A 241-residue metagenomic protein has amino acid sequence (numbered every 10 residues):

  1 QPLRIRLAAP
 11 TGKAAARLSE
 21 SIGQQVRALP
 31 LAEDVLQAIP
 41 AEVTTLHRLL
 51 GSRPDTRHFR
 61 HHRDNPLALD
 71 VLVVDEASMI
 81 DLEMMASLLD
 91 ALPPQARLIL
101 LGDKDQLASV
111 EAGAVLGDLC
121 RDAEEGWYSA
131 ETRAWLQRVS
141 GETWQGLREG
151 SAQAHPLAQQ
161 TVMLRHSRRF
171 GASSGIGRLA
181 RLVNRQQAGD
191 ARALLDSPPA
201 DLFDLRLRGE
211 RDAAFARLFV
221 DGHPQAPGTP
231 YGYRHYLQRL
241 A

Functional and structural regions predicted by a protein language model:
R4, A68-L72, Q95-I99: Loop/turn-to-beta-strand initiation segments
R4-A68: Inter-Walker segment of RecA-like/P-loop motor cores
L36, R63-P66, D90-P94, A154-L157: Conserved catalytic network of the ASCE P-loop NTPase/AAA+ motor domain
L49-L50, I80-D81, L107-A108: Catalytic P-loop NTPase motifs of RecA-like helicase/translocase cores
D75-E76, G102: Walker B catalytic acidic pair
L82-A96: Short, conserved "post-DEAD/DEAH" coupling segment immediately C-terminal to helicase motif II within the SF2/RecA-like
D105-A241: Conserved helicase motor core of P-loop NTPases
